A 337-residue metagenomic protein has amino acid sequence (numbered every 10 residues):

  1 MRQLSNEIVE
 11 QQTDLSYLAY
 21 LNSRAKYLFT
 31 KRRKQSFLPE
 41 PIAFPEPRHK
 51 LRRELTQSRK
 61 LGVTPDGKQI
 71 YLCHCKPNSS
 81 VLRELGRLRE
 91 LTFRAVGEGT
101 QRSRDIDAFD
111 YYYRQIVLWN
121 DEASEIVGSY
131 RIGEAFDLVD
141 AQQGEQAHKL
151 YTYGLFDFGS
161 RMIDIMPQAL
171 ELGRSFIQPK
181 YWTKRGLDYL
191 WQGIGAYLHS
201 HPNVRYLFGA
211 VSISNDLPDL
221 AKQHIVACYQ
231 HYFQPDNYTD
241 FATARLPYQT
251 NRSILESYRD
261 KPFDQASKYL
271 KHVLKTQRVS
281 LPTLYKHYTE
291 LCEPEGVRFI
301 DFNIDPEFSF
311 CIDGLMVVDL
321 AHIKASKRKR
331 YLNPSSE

Functional and structural regions predicted by a protein language model:
M1-F37, R252-P262, R278: Non-catalytic C-terminal accessory region of glycerolipid acyltransferases and related lyso-lipid remodeling enzymes
R33-K76: Conserved N-terminal entry element of GNAT/NAT acetyltransferase domains
G62-Q115, W119-E122, V127-E134: Short amphipathic alpha-helix that is part of the acyltransferase structural core
H74-P77, N120-A123, R131-F136, R174-P179 (+3 more regions): Short, flexible loop/turn elements at secondary-structure junctions
T100-R104, D137-G296: Acyl-donor binding region in acyl/amide transferases
A108-V117, D140, E295-R298, F308-D313: A short helix-loop-beta-strand connector motif used in the catalytic cores of GNAT acetyltransferases and, in some
I126, D140, N215-D219, F310 (+1 more regions): Short catalytic/ligand-binding loop motif for oxyanion handling, primarily in non-cytosolic enzymes, centered on
L190-W191, K286, E295-S335: C-terminal/domain-terminus segments
